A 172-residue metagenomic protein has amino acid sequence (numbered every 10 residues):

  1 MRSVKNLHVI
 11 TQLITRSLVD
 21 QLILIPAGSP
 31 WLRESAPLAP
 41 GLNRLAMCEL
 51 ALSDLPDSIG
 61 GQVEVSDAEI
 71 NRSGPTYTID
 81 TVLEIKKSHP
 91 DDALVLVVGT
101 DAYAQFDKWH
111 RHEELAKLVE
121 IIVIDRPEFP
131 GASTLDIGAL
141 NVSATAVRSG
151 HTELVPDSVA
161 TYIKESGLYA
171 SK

Functional and structural regions predicted by a protein language model:
M1-K172: Nucleotidyltransferase catalytic core that binds NTPs
